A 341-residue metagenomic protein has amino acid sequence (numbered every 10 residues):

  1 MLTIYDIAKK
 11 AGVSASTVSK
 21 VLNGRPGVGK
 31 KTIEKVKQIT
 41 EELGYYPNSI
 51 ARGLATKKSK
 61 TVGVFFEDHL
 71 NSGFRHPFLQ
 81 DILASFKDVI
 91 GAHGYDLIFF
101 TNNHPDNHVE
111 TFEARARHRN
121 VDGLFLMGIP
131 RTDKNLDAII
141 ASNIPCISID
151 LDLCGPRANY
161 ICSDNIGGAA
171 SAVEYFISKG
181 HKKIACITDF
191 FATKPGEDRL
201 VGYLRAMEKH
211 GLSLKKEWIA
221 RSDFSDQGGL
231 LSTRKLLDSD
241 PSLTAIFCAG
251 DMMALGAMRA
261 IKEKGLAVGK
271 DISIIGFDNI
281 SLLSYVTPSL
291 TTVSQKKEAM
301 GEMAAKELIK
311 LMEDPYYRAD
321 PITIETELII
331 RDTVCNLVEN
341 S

Functional and structural regions predicted by a protein language model:
M1-K60, N340: N-terminal helix-turn-helix DNA-binding module of bacterial transcription factors
L2, K57, T61-E174, S178 (+2 more regions): Alpha-helical recognition/docking segments in bacterial nutrient-uptake and carbohydrate-utilization systems
K10, E42, S85-G94, A141-S148 (+1 more regions): Bacterial carbohydrate/catabolite-sensing allosteric modules
T32, R75-F78, N135-A138, G196-R199 (+1 more regions): Residues at alpha-helix caps and immediate loop-helix transition turns in enzyme cores, especially N- and C-cap
E42-N48, P105-V109, I129, M258: Short gly/ser/thr-rich secondary-structure transition/capping motifs
